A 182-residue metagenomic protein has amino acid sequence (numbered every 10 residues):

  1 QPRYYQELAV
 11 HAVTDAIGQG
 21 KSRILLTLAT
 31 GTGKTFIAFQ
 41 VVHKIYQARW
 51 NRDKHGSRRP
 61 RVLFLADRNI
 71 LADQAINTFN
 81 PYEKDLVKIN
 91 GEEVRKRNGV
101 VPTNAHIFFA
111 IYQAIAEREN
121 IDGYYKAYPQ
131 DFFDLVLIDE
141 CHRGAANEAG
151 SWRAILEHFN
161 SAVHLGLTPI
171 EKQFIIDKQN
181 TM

Functional and structural regions predicted by a protein language model:
Q1-R61, A66, I70, Q74-D85 (+4 more regions): ATP-dependent helicase/translocase motor core
A12, W50-R52, E93-R97, N120-Y125 (+1 more regions): A generic local structural motif
I24-G31, E93, I170-Q173: Residue-level signal for alpha-helical context at structural boundaries
N69, E93-R95, A116, E171: Residue-level detector of flexible, active-site-proximal loop/helix-junction positions within diverse enzyme catalytic
E93-F108: Conserved motor-coupling elements within RecA-like helicase/translocase cores
Q113-M182: Signature of the SF2 helicase/ATPase Hel1-core->accessory helical subdomain module
